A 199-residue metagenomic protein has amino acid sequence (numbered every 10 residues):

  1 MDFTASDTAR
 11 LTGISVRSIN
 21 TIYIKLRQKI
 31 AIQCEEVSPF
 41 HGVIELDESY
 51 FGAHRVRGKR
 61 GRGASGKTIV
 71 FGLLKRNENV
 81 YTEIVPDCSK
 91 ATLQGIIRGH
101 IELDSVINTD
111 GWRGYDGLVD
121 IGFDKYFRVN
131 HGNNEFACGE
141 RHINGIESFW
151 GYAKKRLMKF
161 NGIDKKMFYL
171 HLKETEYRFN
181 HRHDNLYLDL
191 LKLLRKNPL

Functional and structural regions predicted by a protein language model:
M1-L199: Residue-level recognition of single "structural anchor" positions that define or cap local secondary structure
